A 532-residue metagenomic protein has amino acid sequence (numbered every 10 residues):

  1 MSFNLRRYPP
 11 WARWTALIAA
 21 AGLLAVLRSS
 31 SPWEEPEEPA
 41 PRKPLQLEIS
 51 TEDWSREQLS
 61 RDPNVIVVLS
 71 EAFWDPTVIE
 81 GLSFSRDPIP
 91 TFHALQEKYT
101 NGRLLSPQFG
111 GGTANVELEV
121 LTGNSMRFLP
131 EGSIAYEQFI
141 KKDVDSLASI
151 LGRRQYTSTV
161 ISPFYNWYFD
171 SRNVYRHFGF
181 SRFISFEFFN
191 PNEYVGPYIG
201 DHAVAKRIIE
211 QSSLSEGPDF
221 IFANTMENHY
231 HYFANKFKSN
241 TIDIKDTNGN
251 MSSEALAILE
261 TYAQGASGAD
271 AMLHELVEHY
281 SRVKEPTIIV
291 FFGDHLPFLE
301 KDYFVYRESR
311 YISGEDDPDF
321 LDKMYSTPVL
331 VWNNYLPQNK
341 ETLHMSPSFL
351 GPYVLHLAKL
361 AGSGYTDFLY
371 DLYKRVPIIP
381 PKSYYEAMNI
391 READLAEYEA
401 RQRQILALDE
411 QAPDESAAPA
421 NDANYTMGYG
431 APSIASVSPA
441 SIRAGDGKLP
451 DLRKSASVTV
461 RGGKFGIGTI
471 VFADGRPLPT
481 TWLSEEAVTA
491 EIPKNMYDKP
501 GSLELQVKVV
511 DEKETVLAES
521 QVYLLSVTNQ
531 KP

Functional and structural regions predicted by a protein language model:
M1-S29: Transmembrane and membrane-interface helices of multi-pass, inner-membrane envelope-modifying transferases
L17, V26-Y99: Active-site-proximal N-terminal segment of extracellular/periplasmic enzymes that hydrolyze or transfer
S70, D75-T459, G463-F472, L503-P532: Solvent-exposed soluble domains appended to multi-pass membrane proteins
F472-P479: Change "in extracellular beta-sheet-rich domains … of secreted and cell-surface proteins" to "in beta-sheet-rich domains
P479-T481, S520: Short linear motifs in exposed loops
W482-I492: Aromatic sugar-binding surface patches on proteins that engage polysaccharides or sugar-phosphate polymers
I492-E504: Surface-exposed, short loops/turns at beta-strand junctions within beta-sandwich domains
